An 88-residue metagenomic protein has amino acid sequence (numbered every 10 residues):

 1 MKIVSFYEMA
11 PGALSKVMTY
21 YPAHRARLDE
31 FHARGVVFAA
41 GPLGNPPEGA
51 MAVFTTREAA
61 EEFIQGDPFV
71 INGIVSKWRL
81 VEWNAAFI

Functional and structural regions predicted by a protein language model:
M1-I88: Conserved, structured core segments of small domains
